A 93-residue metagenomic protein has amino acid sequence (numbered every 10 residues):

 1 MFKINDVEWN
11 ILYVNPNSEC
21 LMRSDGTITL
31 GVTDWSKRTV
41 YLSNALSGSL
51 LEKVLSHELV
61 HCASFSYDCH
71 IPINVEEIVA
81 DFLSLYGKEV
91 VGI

Functional and structural regions predicted by a protein language model:
M1-L51, F65-S66, P72-D81, L85: Active-site scaffold of zinc-dependent metalloenzymes
K53-F65: Active-site recognition of the HExxH zinc-binding catalytic motif
V90-I93: Short helix/loop segments within enzyme catalytic domains that coordinate or immediately flank catalytic cofactors
